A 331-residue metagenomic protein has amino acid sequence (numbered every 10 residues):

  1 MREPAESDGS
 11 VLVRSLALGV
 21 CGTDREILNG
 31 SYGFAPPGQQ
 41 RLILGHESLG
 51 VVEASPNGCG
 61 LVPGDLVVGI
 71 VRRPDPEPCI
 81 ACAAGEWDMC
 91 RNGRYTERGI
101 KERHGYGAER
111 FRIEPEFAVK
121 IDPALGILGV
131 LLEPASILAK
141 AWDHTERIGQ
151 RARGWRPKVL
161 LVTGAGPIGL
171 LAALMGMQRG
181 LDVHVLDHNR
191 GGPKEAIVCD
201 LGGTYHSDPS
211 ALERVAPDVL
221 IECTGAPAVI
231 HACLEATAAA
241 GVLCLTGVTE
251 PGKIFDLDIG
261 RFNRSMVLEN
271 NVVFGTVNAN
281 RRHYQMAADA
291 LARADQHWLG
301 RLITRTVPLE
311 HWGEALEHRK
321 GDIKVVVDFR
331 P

Functional and structural regions predicted by a protein language model:
P4-L18, G33-I80, D122-A124: Glycine-rich beta-strand-centered segment in the early N-terminal region that forms part of a ligand/cofactor-binding
P76-V159: NAD(P)H dinucleotide-binding glycine-rich loop of Rossmann-like/cofactor-binding domains, especially the beta1-alpha1
L125-S210: Mid-domain Rossmann-like dinucleotide-binding core that forms the NAD(H)/NADP(H) cofactor-binding site
I148-V159, A196-N271: Glycine-rich cofactor phosphate-binding loops and adjacent beta1-alpha1 units of small-molecule cofactor enzyme domains
D187-G191, T249, A279: Residues in the short beta-alpha loop(s) of Rossmann-like NAD(P)-binding domains
H231, R281-P331: C-terminal hydrophobic helical "lid"/dimerization subdomain of Rossmann-like NAD(P)H-dependent oxidoreductases
K253-I303: C-terminal substrate-binding/catalytic core of Rossmann-like NAD(P)-dependent dehydrogenases/reductases
